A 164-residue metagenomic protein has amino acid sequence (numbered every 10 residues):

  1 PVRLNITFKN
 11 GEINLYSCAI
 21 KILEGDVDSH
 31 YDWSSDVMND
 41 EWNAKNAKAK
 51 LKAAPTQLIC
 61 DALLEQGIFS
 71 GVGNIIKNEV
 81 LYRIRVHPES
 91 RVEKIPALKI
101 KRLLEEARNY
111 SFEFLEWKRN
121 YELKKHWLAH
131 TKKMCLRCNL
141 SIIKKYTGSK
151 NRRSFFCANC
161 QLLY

Functional and structural regions predicted by a protein language model:
P1-Y164: Structured catalytic/nucleic-acid-binding cores of DNA maintenance enzymes
